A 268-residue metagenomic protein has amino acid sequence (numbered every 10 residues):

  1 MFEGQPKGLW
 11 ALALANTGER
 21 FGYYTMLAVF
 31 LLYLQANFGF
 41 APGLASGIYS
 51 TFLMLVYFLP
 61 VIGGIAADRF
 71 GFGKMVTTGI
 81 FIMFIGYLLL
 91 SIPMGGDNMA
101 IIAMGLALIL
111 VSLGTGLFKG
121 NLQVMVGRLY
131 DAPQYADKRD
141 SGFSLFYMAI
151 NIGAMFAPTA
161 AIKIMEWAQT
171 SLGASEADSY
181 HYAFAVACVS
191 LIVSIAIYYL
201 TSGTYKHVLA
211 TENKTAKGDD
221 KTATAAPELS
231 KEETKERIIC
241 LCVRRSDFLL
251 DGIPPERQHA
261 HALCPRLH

Functional and structural regions predicted by a protein language model:
M1-K7, D131-D140, A161-H268: Intracellular loop-helix junctions on the cytosolic face of multi-pass helical membrane proteins
M1-N16, R20-Y23: Cytosolic juxtamembrane N-terminal segment immediately preceding the first transmembrane helix of multi-pass
T17, G86, M99-N121: Hydrophobic core of transmembrane alpha-helices in multi-pass small-molecule transporters, especially MFS/SLC-type
M26-I48, E166, E256-H268: Short amphipathic helix-loop junctions that connect adjacent transmembrane helices in Major Facilitator Superfamily/SLC
S50-D68, M155: Central cavity-lining transmembrane alpha-helices of secondary-active solute carriers, predominantly the Major
R69-F81, D137: Cytoplasmic membrane-interface "Motif A"-like loop-to-helix N-cap segments of 12-TM Major Facilitator Superfamily
T78-M99, M104: C-terminal ends and interior cores of transmembrane alpha-helices in multi-pass membrane transporters/permeases
